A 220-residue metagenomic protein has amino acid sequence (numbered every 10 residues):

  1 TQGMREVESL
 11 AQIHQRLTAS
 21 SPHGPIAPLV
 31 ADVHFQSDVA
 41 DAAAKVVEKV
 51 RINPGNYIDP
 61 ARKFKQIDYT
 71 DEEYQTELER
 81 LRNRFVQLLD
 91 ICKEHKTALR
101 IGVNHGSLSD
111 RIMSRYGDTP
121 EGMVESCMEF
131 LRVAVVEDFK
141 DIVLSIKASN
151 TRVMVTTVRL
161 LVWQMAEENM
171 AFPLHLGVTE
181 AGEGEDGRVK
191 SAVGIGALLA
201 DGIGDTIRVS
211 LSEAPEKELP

Functional and structural regions predicted by a protein language model:
T1, A27-V33, V50-I52, T97-V103 (+3 more regions): Hydrophobic faces of well-ordered beta-strands that scaffold small-molecule active sites in alpha/beta enzyme cores
T1-L17, P54-T76, I142-T151: Glycine-rich, proline-tolerant flexible connector loops at the mouths of alpha/beta enzymes
T1-V46: N-terminal active-site wall of soluble small-molecule enzyme domains
Q2-R5, V33-V39, P54-I58, V103-S109 (+3 more regions): Active-site-proximal loop/turn and secondary-structure-junction residues that shape catalytic pockets, frequently
L10-H23, L89-K93, V158, V162-A166: Surface-exposed amphipathic alpha-helices with a cationic face
S20-H23, V47-R84, R111-G122: Glycine-rich tight-turn/loop motif centered on a GG-T
V39-A44, L81-A98: Short amphipathic alpha-helices and their capping/turn segments at secondary-structure boundaries
D71-L81, M113-P220: Catalytic alpha/beta core domains of metabolic enzymes, predominantly
